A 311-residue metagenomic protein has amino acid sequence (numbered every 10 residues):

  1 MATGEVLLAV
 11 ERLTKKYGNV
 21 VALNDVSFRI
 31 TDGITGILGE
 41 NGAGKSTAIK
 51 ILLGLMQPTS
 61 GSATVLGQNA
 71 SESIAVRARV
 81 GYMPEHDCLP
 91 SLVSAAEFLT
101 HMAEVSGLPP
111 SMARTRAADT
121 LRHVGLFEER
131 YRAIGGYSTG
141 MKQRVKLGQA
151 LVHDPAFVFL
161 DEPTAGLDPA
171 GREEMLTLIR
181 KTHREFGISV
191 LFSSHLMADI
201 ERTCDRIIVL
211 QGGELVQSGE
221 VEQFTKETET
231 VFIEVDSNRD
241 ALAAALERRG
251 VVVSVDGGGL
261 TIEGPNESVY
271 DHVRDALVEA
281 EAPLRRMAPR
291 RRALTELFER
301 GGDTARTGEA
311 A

Functional and structural regions predicted by a protein language model:
E40-G44: Walker A (P-loop) phosphate-binding loop of ABC-type ATPase nucleotide-binding domains
T100, E104, S111-E129: Conserved ABC ATPase "signature" region
D154: Conserved catalytic motifs of ABC-family nucleotide-binding domains
V158-E162: Catalytic Walker B motif of ABC-type/P-loop ATPase nucleotide-binding domains
M175-E263: ABC transporter nucleotide-binding domain
P265-A311: C-terminal coupling/interaction segments
